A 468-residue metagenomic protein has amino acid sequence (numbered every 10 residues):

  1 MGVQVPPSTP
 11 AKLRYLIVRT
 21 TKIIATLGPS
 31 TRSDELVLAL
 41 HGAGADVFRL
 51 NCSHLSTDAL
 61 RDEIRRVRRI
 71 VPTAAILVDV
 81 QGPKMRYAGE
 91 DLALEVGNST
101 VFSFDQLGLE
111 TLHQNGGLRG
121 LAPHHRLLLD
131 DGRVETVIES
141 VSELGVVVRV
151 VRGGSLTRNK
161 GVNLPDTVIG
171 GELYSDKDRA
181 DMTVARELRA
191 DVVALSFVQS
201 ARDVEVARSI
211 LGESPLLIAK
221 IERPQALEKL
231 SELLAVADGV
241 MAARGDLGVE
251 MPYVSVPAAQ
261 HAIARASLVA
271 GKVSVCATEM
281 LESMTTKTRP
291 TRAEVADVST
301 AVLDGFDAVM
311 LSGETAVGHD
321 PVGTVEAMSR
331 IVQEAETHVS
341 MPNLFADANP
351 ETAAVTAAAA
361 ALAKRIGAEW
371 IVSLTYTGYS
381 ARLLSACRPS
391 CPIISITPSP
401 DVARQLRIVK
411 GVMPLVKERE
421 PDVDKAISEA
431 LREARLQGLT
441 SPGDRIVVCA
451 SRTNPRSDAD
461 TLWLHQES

Functional and structural regions predicted by a protein language model:
M1-P7, K12-Y15: Short, positively charged low-complexity motifs
R14-S468: Non-catalytic helical/linker scaffolds that mediate oligomerization, partner binding, and domain coupling around large
